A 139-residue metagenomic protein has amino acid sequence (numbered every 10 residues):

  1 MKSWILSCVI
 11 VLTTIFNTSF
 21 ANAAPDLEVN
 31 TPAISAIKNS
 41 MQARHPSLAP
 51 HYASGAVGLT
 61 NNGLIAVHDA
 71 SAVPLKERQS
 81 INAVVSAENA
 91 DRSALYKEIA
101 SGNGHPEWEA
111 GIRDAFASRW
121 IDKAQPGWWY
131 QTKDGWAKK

Functional and structural regions predicted by a protein language model:
M1-W4: Positively charged n-region of N-terminal signal peptides that target proteins for export
S7-N17: Bacterial N-terminal signal peptides
N17-A23: Sec/Tat signal peptide C-region and signal peptidase I cleavage site
A23-R78, A83, G102-K139: Amphipathic, charged alpha-helical segments and their helix-to-coil junctions in extracytoplasmic/peripheral assemblies
V84-A100: Short, well-ordered alpha-helical segments
